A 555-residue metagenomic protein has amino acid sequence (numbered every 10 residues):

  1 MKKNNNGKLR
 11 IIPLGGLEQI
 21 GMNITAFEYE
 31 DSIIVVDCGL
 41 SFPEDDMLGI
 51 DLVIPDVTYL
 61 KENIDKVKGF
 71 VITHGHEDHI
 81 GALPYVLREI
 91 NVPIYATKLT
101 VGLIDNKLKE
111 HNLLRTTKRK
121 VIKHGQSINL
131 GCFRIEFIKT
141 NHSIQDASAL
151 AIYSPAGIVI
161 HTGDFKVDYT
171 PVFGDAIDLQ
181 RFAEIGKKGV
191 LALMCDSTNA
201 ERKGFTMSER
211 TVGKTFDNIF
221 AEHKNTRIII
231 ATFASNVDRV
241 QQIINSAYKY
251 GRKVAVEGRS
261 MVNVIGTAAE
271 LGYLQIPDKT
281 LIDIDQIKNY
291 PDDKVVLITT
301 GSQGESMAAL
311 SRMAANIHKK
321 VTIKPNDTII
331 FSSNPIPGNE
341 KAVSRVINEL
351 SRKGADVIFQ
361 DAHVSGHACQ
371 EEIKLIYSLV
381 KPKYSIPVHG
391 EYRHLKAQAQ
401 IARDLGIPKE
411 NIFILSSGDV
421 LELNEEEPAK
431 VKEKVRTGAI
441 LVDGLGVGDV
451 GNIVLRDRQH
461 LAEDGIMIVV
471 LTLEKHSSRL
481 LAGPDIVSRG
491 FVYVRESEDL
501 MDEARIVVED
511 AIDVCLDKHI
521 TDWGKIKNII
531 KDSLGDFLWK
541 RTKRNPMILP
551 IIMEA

Functional and structural regions predicted by a protein language model:
K2-V71, H76-N289, A308-T322, K341-S344: His/Asp/Glu-rich metal-coordinating catalytic cores of metallo-dependent phosphodiesterases/hydrolases acting on
I11-P13, R119-V121, A192-M194, I329 (+3 more regions): Conserved beta-strand scaffold positions in the cores of enzyme catalytic domains, especially in NTP/NDP-utilizing
L17, S41-D45, G49, K66-V67 (+5 more regions): A glycine- and charged-residue-rich anion-binding loop/surface
P93, I386, L549: Short glycine-rich phosphate-binding loop at a beta-alpha junction
L108, A402, L538: Conserved hydrophobic residues forming the short capping helix/wall of the S-adenosyl-L-methionine
C132, A147-A149, K294, I466-I468 (+1 more regions): Broad gene-expression machinery/nucleic-acid interaction feature
R202-S332, I336-E503, V507-H519, K527: Hard-cation-handling environments
H519-A555: C-terminal tails and terminal domains of large nucleic-acid-associated and other macromolecular-machine proteins
